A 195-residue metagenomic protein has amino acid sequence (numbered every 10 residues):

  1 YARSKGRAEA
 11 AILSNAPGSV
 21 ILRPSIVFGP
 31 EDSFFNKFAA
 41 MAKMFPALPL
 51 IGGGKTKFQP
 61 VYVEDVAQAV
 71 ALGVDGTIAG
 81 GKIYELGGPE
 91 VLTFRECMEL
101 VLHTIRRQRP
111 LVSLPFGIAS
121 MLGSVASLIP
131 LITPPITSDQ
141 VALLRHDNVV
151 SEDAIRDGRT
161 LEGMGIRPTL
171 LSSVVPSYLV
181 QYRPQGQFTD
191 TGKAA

Functional and structural regions predicted by a protein language model:
R3, S33-F35, G53-V74, K82-E85: Substrate-positioning beta->alpha
E9-S33: Conserved beta-loop-beta element that borders a ligand/cofactor-binding pocket
R23-P24, G87-G88, V125, R145: A secondary-structure boundary/capping signal
G29-K37, G73-Y84, E90, R106-R109: Glycine/proline-rich active-site loop of Rossmann-fold NAD(P)-dependent oxidoreductases
A39-G52: A short C-terminal helix-loop "cap" of Rossmann-like NAD(P)-dependent dehydrogenase/epimerase domains
K55-E64, L86-T104, S113-S124, R167-T169: Substrate-binding strand-loop-helix patch in Rossmann-like NAD(P)-dependent oxidoreductase/epimerase domains
A67-V74, V101, Q140, Y178: Hydrophobic "lid"/C-terminal helical patch of Rossmann-like NAD(P)-dependent dehydrogenase/epimerase domains
G117-A195: A hydrophobic C-terminal alpha-helical subdomain
